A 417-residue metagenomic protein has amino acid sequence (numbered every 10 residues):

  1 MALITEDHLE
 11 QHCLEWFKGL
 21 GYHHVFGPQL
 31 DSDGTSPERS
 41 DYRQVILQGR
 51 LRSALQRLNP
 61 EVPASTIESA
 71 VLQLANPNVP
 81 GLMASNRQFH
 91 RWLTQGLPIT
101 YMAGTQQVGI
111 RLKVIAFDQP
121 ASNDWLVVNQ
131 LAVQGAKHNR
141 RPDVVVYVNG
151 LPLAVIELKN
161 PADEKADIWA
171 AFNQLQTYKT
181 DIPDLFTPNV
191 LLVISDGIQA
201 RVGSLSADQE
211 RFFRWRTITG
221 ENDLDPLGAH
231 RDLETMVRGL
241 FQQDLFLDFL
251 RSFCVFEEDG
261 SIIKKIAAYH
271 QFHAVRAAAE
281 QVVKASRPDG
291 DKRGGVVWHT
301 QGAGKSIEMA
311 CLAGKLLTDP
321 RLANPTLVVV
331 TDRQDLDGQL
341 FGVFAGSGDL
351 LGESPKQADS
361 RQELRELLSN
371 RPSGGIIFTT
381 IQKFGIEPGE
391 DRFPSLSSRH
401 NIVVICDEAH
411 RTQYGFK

Functional and structural regions predicted by a protein language model:
A2-T326, D335-L351, P372, Q382 (+1 more regions): ATP-dependent helicase/translocase motor core
L131, Q334, S354-E366, I381-I386: Conserved helicase motor
P142, N324, E363-L364, G389-F393 (+1 more regions): Short beta-alpha junctions and helix-cap segments that line functional grooves
Y178-T180, G314-L316, R361-R365, G389-R392: A generic local structural motif
V329: Conserved SAM-binding loop
L351-Q357, R411-T412: Acidic/polar loop patches that form or flank catalytic/metal-binding clefts of enzymes that bind anionic ligands
D359-I377, S395-L396: Conserved motor-coupling elements within RecA-like helicase/translocase cores
G374-E408, T412-K417: Conserved RecA-like ASCE ATPase "motif II neighborhood" in helicase/translocase motors
